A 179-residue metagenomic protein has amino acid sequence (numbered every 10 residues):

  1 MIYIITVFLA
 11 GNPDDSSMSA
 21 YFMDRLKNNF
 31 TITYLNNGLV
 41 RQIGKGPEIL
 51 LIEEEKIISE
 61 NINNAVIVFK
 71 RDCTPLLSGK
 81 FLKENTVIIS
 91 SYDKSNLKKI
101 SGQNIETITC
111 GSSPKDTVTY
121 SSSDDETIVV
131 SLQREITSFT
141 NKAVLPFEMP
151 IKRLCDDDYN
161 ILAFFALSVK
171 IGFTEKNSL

Functional and structural regions predicted by a protein language model:
M1-I89, S95-Q103: Phosphate-binding loop of NTP-binding sites
I32-T33, T74-L77, Y92-K94, G111-D116 (+1 more regions): Glycine-rich loops and low-complexity Gly/Arg-rich segments that provide flexible linkers or classic glycine-based
E54, D93, R153-D157: Intrinsic-disorder/low-complexity, polar/charged segments
V68-D72, T86-I88, T107-T109, E126-V130 (+1 more regions): Short, low-complexity, polar/charged sequence segments that are solvent-exposed and flexible
S90-Y120: Replace "adjacent to P-loop NTPase cores in ATP/GTP-dependent enzymes" with "adjacent to NTP-binding cores
S112-L179: Adenine nucleotide phosphate-binding catalytic loops in nucleotide-utilizing enzymes
